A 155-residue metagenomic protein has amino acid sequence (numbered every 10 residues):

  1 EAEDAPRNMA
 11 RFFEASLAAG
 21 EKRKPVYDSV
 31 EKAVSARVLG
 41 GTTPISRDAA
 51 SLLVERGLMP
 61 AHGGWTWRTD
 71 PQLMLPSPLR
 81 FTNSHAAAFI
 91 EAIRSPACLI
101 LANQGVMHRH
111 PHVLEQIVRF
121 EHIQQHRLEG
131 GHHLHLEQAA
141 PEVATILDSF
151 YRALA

Functional and structural regions predicted by a protein language model:
E1-S29: Flexible "cap/lid" loop of the alpha/beta hydrolase fold
A2-R7, H112-E115, A140-V143: Short, glycine/charged-enriched secondary-structure capping and boundary segments
E21-R80: Conserved alpha/beta-hydrolase catalytic His-Asp/Glu region
P25, G105, L134-H135: Glycosyltransferase donor-binding loop in the core domain
L58-R119: Conserved serine/cysteine hydrolase catalytic core
L99, Q125-R127: Conserved beta-strand scaffold positions in the cores of enzyme catalytic domains, especially in NTP/NDP-utilizing
L128-A140, A144: Catalytic histidine-centered segment of alpha/beta-hydrolase-like enzymes
I146-L154: C-terminal alpha-helix
